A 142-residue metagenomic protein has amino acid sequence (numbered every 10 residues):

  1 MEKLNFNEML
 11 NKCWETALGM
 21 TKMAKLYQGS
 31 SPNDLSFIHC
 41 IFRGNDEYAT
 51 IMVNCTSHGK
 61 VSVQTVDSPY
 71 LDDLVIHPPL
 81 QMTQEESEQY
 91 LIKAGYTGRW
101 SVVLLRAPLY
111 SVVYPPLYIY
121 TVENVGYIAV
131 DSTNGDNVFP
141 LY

Functional and structural regions predicted by a protein language model:
M1-Y142: Long, terminal "pre-/pro-" and other extracytoplasmic accessory regions that lie outside the mature folded/catalytic
